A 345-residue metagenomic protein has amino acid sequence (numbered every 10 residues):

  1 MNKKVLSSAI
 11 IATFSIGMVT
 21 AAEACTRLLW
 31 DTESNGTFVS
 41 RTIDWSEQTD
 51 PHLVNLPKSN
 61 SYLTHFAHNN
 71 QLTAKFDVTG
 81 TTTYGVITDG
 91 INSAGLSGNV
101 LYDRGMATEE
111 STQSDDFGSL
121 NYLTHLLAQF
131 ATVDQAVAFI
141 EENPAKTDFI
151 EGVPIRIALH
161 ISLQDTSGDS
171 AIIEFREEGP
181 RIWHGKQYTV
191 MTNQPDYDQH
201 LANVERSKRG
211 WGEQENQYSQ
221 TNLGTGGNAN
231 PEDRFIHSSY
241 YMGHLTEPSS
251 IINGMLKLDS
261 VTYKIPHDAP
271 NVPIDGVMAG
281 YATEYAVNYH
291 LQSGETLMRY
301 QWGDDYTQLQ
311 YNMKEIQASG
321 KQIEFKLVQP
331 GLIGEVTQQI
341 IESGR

Functional and structural regions predicted by a protein language model:
M1-E23: Gram-negative bacterial Sec-dependent N-terminal signal peptides
A24-F38, D148-F149, R156-I157, T166-G168 (+1 more regions): C-terminus-biased signal that marks the final domain/tail of proteins
C25-S114, E142, T147, Q339: A contiguous strand-loop segment
F38-S40, S97-V100, S162-Q164, I172 (+1 more regions): Structural recognition of the beta-strand scaffold that forms the well-ordered cores of secreted hydrolase catalytic
W45-E47, R104-M106, E178-P180, G303-Y306: Short, surface-exposed beta-strand-loop junctions and turns on beta-sheet-rich folds
Q48-T49, T108-E109, A171-E174, R181-G185 (+2 more regions): Short helix/loop capping segments that flank catalytic or ligand/cofactor-binding pockets
D116-F149, I155, I251-V261: Proteins synthesized as precursors that undergo proteolytic processing into mature forms
E142-G179: Catalytic cofactor-binding cores of redox enzymes
